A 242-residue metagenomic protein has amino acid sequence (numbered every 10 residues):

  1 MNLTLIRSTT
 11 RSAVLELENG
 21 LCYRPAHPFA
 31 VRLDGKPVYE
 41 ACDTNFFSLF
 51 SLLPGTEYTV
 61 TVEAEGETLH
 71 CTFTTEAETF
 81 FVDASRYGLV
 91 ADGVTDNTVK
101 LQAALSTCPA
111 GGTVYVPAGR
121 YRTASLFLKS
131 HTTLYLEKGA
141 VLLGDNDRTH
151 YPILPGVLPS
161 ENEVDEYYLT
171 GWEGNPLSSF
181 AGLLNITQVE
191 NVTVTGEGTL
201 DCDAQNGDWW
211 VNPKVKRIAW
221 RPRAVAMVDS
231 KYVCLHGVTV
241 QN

Functional and structural regions predicted by a protein language model:
M1-N242: Extracellular/periplasmic carbohydrate-active domains that bind, remodel, or depolymerize complex polysaccharides
